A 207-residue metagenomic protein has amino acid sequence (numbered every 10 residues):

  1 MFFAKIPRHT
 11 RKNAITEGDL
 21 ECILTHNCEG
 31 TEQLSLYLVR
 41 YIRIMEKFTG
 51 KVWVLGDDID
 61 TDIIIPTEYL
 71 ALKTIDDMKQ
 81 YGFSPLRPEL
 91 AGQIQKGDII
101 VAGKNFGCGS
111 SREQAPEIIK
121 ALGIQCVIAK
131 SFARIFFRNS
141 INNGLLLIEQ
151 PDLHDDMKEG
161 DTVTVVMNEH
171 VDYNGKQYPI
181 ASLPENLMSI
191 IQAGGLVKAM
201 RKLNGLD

Functional and structural regions predicted by a protein language model:
K5-I6, K12-N13: Polybasic, lysine-rich low-complexity intrinsically disordered segments
E32-I44: Short, Lys/Arg-enriched N-terminal segments with co-localized hydrophobic residues within the first ~10-30 amino acids
Y41, N143-D207: Acidic, glycine-rich flexible loop/linker segments
I44-I59, I63-T67, K198-G205: N-terminal, positively charged, Ser/Thr/Ala/Gly-biased leader segments that form transit/presequence-like amphipathic
I65-E169: Feature captures the catalytic cores and cofactor-binding loops of soluble hydro-lyases/lyases that act on carboxylate
